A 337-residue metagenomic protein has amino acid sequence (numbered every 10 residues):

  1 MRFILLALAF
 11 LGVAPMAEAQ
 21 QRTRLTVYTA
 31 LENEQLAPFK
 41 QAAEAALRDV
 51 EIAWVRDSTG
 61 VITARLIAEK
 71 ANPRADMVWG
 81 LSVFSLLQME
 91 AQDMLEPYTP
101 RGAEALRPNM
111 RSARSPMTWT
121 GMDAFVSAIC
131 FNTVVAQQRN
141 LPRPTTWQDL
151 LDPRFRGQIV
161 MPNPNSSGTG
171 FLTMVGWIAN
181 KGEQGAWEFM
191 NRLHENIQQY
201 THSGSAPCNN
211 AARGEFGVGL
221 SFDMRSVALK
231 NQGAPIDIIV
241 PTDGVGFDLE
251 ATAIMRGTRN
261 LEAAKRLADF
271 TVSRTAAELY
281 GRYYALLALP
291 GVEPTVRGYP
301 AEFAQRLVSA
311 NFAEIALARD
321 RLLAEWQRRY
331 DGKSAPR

Functional and structural regions predicted by a protein language model:
R2-A14: Bacterial N-terminal signal peptides
A19-M77: Conserved N-terminal structural module of periplasmic/extracytoplasmic solute-binding proteins
R22, A30-A37, G60, R74-E215: Extracytoplasmic ligand-binding site segments that recognize negatively charged/polar headgroups
F84-Q88, A212, F216-P235: A ligand-binding cleft/hinge motif common to bilobed small-molecule-binding domains
A105-N109, F125, F189-H194, Y200-T201 (+3 more regions): Periplasmic-binding protein-like
C130-V135, V175-I178, L249-N260, L279-Y280: A bilobed periplasmic-binding-protein/Venus flytrap-type ligand-binding module shared by bacterial periplasmic
E183-G185, A288-R337: An extracytoplasmic/periplasmic, membrane-proximal ligand-sensing/linker region
M255-N311: Mature extracytoplasmic/periplasmic domains
